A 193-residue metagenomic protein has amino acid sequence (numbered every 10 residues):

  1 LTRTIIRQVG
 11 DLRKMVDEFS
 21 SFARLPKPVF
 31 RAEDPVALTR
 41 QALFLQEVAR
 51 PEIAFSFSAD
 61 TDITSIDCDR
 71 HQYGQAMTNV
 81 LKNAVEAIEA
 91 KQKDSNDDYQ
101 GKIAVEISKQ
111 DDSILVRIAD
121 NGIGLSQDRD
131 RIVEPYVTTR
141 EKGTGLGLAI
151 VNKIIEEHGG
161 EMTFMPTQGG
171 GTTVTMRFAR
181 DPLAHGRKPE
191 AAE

Functional and structural regions predicted by a protein language model:
L25-P28, S65-C68, T139: Conserved micro-motifs of the catalytic ATP-binding
V29-L43: A conserved beta-strand-to-alpha-helix junction within the catalytic ATP-binding
A54-T64: Conserved catalytic submotifs in the C-terminal HATPase_c
V85-D111: ATP-lid-like helix-loop hinge signature
L125-Y136, A192: Short conserved segment of the HATPase_c
G147, V151: Short alpha-helical Gxxx[C/S/T] motif in the catalytic ATP-binding
I155-E156: Detector for a conserved hydrophobic position within an alpha-helical segment of the HATPase_c
